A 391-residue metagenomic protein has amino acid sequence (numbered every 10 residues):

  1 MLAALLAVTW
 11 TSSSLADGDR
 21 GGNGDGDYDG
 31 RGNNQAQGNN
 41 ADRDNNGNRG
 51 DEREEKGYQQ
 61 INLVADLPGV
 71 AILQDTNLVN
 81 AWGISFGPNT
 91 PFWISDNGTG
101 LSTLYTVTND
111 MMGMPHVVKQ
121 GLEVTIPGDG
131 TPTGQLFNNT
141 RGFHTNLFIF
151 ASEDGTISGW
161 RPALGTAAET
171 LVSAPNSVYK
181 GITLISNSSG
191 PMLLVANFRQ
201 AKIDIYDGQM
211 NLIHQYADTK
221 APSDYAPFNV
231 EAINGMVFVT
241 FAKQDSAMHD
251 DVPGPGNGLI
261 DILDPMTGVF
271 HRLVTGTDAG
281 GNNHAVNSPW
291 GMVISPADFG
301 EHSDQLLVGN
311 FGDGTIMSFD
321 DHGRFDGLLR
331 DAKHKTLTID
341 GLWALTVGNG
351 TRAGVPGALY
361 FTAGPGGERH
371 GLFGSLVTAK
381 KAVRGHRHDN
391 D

Functional and structural regions predicted by a protein language model:
M1-L2, T103: Phosphate/pyrophosphate-recognition segments in soluble nucleotide-handling domains
A3-A4, S14: Cleavable N-terminal signal peptides
V8: Ligand/cofactor-recognition surfaces for anionic moieties
L15-N34, N39-D391: Sequence/structural signature of beta-propeller domains
